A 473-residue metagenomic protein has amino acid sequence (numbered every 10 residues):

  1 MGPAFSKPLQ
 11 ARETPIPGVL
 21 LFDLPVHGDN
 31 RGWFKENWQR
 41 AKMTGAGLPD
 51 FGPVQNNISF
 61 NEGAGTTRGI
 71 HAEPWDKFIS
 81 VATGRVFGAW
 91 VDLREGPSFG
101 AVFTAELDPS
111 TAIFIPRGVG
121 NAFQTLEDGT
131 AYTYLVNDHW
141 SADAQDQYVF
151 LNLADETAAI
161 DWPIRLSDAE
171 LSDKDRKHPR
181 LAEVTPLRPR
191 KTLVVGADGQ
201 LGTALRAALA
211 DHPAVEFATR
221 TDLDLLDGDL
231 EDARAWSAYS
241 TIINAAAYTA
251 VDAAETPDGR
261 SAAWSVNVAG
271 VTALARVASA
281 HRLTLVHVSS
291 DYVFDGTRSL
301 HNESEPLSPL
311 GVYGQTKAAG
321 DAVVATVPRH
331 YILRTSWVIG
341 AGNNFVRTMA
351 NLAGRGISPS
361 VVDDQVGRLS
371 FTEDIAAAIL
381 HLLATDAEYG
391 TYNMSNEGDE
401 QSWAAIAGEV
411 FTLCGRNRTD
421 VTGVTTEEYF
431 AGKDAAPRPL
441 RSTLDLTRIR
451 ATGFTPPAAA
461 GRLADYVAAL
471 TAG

Functional and structural regions predicted by a protein language model:
M1-L107, E127-A131, V136-R190: Non-catalytic, conserved peripheral segments adjacent to functional cores
S167-R190, P437-G473: C-terminal amphipathic/interface module of NAD(P)-dependent oxidoreductases and related NAD-binding regulators
P189-D211: N-terminal Rossmann NAD(P)H-binding glycine-rich loop of SDR-like oxidoreductase domains
F217, D229-V268: NAD(P)H-binding glycine-rich loop region in Rossmannoid oxidoreductase-like domains and their noncatalytic homologs
S261, S265, A269-A273, A280 (+2 more regions): Catalytic helix-loop patch of NAD(P)-dependent Rossmann-fold dehydrogenases
A322-G367, E373-D374: NAD(P)-dependent short-chain dehydrogenase/reductase
A350-S358, L369-E397: Alpha-helical substrate-binding/gating segment
A378, T385-D434, V467, T471: Mid/C-terminal beta-alpha module of Rossmann-like enzyme folds, strongest in SDR-family dehydrogenases/epimerases
